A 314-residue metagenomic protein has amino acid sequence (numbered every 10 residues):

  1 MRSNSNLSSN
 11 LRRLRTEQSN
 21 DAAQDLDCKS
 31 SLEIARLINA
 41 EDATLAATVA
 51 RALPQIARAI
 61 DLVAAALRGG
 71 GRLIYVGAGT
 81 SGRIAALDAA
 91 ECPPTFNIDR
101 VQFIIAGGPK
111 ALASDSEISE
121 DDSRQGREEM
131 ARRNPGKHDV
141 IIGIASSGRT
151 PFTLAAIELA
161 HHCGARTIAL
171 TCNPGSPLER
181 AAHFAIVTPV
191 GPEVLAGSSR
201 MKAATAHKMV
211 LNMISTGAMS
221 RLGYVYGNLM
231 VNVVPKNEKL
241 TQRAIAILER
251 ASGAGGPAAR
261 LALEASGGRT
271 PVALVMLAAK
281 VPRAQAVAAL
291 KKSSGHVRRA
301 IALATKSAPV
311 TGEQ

Functional and structural regions predicted by a protein language model:
R2-T48, A52: Cofactor-/ligand-binding subdomain signature composed of acidic, glycine-rich, tryptophan-containing flexible loops
E17-N20, A57-D61, R72: Short, positively charged patches
L37-L45, F103-S114, Y226, G253 (+1 more regions): Gly-rich Lys/Arg/Thr-decorated short loops/hinges at beta-loop-alpha junctions or inter-strand turns that position
R51-A66: A short, well-structured juxtamembrane/interface segment
L62, A156, I214: Aromatic/hydrophobic pocket-lining residues that form π-stacking "cages" and hydrophobic walls in ligand
L73-V210, A218-L222: Glycine-rich phosphate-binding loops that contact phosphosugars or nucleotide phosphates
M213, A218-Q314: Short, amphipathic alpha-helical interaction segments embedded in low-complexity terminal/linker regions of eukaryotic
